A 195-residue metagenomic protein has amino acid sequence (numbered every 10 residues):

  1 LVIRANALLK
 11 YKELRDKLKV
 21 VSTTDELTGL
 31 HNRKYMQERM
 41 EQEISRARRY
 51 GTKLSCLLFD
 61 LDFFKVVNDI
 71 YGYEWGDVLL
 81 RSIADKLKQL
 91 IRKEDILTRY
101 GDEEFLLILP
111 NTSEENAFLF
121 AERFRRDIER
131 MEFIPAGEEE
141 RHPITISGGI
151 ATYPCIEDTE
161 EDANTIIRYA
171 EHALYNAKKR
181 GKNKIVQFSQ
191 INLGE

Functional and structural regions predicted by a protein language model:
R4-V21, R33: Interdomain signal-transducing alpha-helical coiled-coil linkers
K19-E38, F59-G72, R81: Conserved nucleotide-binding and Mg2+-coordinating catalytic segments in signaling enzymes
K19-V20, R33-T52, A84-R92, P110: Short regulatory alpha-helical coupling segments that immediately precede and/or link into cyclic nucleotide signaling
R39-E74, L87, T98: Active-site-proximal structural segments of metal-dependent nucleotidyl cyclase/transferase enzymes
F64, I83, L97-Y100, F105-L106 (+2 more regions): Hydrophobic framework residues that shape the active-site pocket of cyclic nucleotide turnover catalytic cores
W75-I96, E104, P110, R123: Active-site-proximal alpha-helical element of nucleotidyl cyclase-like catalytic domains and analogous helices
R99, R126-I146, T159: Catalytic core regions of nucleotide second-messenger enzymes
E114, F118, E122, Y153-F188 (+1 more regions): Catalytic-core segments of nucleotide cyclases and related cyclic-nucleotide turnover enzymes
